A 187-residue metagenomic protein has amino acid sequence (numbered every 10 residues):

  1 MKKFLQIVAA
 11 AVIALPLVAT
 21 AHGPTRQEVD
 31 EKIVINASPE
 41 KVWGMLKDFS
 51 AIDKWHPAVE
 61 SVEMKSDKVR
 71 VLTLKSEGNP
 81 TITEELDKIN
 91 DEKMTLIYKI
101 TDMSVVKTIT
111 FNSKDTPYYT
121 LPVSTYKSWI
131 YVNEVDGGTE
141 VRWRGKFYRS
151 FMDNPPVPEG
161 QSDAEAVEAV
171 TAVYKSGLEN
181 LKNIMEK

Functional and structural regions predicted by a protein language model:
M1-A9: Bacterial N-terminal signal peptides that target proteins for export
V8-P16: Bacterial N-terminal signal peptides
A19-S66: Hydrophobic ligand-binding cavity/cleft-lining segments
I35, S76-E77, E134-D136: A generic beta-sheet turn/junction motif
S38-P39, M45-D48, I82, A166 (+2 more regions): Stable alpha-helical elements in mature extracytoplasmic
K54, E63-T125, E140, N183-K187: Glycine-rich portal/gate segments that line the openings of hydrophobic small-molecule binding cavities
V105-A172, L181: Beta-strand/loop substructures that line and gate deep hydrophobic ligand-binding cavities in soluble
Y174-E186: Short amphipathic alpha-helical signal-transduction/dimerization elements
